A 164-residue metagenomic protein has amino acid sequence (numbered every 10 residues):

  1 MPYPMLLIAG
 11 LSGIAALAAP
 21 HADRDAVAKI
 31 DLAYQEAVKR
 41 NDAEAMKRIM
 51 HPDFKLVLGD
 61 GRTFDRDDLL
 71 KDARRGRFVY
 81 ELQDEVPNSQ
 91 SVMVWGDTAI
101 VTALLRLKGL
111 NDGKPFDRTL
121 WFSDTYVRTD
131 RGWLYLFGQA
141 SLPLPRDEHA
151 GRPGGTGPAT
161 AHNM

Functional and structural regions predicted by a protein language model:
M1-L7: Bacterial N-terminal signal peptides that target proteins for export
Y3, I14-D53, D68, R146-M164: Short, low-complexity N-terminal intrinsically disordered segments enriched in polar/charged residues
A22-A28, D42-W95, L104, L110 (+2 more regions): A solvent-exposed, acidic/Ser-Thr-rich amphipathic alpha-helical stretch
L56-V57, V101, Y135-L136: Short hydrophobic/aromatic-rich beta-strand segments that constitute the beta-sheet cores of beta-sandwich/beta-barrel
T63, I100-T102, S123-T125: Conserved hydrophobic/aromatic beta-strand scaffold that supports enzyme active sites
N88-W95, A140-P143, P153-A161: Glycine-rich beta-strand-turn "strand-cap" elements at beta-sheet edges
V92-A99, K114, Y126-G132: A short, structured loop/turn motif at beta-sheet edges
T119-R146: Short beta-strand edge/turn micro-motifs at domain boundaries
